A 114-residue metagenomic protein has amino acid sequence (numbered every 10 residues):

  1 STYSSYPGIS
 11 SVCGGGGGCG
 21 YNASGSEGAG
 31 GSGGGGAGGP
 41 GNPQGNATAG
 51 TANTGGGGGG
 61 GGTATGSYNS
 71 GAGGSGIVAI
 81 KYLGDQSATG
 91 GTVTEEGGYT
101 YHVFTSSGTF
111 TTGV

Functional and structural regions predicted by a protein language model:
S1-V114: Low-complexity, glycine/proline-biased repetitive segments and flexible coils/loops
